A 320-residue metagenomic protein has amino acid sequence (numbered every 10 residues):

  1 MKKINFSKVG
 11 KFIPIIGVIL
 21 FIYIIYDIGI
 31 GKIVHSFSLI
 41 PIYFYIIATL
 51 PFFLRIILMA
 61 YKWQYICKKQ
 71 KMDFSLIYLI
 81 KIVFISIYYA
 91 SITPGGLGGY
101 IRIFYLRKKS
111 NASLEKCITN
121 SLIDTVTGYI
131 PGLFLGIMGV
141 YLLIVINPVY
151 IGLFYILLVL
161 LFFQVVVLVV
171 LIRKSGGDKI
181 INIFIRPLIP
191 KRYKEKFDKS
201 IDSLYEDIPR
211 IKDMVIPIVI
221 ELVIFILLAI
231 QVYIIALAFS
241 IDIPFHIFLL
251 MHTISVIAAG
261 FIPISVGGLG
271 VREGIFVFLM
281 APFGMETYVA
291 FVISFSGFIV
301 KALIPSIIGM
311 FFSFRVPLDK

Functional and structural regions predicted by a protein language model:
M1-F84, L142, V149-G260, V300-K320: Predominantly cytoplasmic-facing regulatory/coupling regions of multi-pass membrane proteins
Q70-S75, L106-C117, A281-Y288, V316 (+1 more regions): Juxtamembrane helix-boundary/capping and inter-helix hinge elements in multi-pass membrane proteins
I77-L79, G98-G99, N111-T125, E286-S296: Membrane-interface alpha-helices at helix entry/exit sites of multi-pass transporters
I80, F84-N111, F197-D198: Extended non-transmembrane interhelical loops and adjacent amphipathic helices of multipass membrane proteins
S86-P94, T253-L269, E273: Transmembrane alpha-helix interface/packing and boundary motifs in multi-pass membrane proteins, characterized by
Y89-T93, I118-Y141, F162, A258 (+1 more regions): Membrane-embedded alpha-helical segments of transport systems, primarily multispan ion/solute transporters
L97-K108, S265-A281: Re-entrant/interfacial helical elements at transmembrane boundaries that shape and gate the permeation pathway
